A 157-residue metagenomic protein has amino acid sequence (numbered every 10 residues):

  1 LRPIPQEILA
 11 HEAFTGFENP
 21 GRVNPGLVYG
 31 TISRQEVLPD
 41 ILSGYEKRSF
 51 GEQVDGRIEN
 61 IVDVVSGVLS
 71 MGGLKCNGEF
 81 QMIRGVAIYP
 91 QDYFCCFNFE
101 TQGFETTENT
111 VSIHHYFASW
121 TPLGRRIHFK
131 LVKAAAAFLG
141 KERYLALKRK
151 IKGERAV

Functional and structural regions predicted by a protein language model:
R2-V157: Glycosyltransferase-associated regions of secretory-pathway enzymes, highlighting luminal stem/catalytic domains
